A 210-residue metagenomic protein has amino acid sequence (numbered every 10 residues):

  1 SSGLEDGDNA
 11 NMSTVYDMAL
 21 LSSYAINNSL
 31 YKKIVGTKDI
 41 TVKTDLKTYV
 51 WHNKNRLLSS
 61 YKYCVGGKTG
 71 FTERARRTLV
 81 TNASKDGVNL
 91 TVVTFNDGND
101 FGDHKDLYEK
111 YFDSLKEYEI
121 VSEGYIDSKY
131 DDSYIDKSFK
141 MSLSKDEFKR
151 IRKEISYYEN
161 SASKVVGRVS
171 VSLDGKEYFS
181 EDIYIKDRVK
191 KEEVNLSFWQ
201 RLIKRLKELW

Functional and structural regions predicted by a protein language model:
S1-G7: Surface-exposed aromatic
N9-W210: Domain-terminus/edge residues, biased toward the C-terminal soluble/receptor-binding domains of extracytoplasmic
